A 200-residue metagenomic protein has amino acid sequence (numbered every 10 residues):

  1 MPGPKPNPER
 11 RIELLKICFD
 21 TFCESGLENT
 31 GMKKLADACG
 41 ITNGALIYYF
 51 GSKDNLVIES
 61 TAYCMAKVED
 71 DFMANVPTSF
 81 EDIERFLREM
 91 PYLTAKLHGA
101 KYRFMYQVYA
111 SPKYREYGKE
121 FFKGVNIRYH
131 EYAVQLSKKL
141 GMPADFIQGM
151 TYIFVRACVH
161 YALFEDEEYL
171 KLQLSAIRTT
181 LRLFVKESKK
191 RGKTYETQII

Functional and structural regions predicted by a protein language model:
M1-N7, K193-I200: N-terminal intrinsically disordered/low-complexity leader segments
P2, E13, I17, T21-N55 (+1 more regions): Helix-turn-helix
E13, I17-S25, D71, N75 (+3 more regions): Solvent-exposed, amphipathic alpha-helical segments
E59, F72-L97, A144, Q148-T151 (+1 more regions): Hydrophobic alpha-helical connector segments
A62-V68: Short, basic, alpha-helical segments at the C-terminal edge of helix-turn-helix-like DNA-binding modules
A74, L97-A100, K113-G141, D145 (+2 more regions): Amphipathic alpha-helical packing segments from all-alpha helical-bundle domains
I83-Q107, K113-E120: Helical hydrophobic small-molecule/effector-binding pocket
Y109, M142-F164, L172-T180: Hydrophobic alpha-helical segments that form the core of small-molecule binding pockets and/or dimer interfaces
